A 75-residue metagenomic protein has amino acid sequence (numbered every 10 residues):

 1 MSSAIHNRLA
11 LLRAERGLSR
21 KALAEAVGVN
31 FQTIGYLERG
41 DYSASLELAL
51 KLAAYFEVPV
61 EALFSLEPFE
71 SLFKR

Functional and structural regions predicted by a protein language model:
M1-E15: A short, Lys/Arg-rich alpha-helix, primarily the initiator
N7, G17-L18, A44-E47: Residue-level signal for the short linker/turn that defines the boundary of a DNA-recognition helix
A14, E25, A54: Alpha-helical residues within the helix-turn-helix
G17-Y36: Short alpha-helical DNA-recognition segment
R39, V58, P68: Short, conserved catalytic or interaction motifs in soluble domains
E47-A62: DNA major-groove recognition helix of helix-turn-helix/homeodomain DNA-binding modules
A54, F64-R75: Short, charged recognition helix plus adjacent turn of helix-turn-helix-like nucleic-acid-binding domains
